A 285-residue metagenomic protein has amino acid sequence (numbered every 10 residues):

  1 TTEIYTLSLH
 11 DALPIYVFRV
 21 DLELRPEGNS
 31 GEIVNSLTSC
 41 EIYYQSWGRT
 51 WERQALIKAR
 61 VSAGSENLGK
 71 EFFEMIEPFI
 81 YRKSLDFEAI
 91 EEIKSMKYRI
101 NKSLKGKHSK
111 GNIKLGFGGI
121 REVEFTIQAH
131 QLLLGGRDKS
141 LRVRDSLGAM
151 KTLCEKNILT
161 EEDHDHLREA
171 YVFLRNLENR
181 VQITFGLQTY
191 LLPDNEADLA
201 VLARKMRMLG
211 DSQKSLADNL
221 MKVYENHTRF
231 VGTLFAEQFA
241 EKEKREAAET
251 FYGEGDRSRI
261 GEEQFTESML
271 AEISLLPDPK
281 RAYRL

Functional and structural regions predicted by a protein language model:
T1-T6: Short, exposed "boundary/linker" segments that immediately precede the start of a downstream structural module
L7-L285: A nucleotide- and high-energy phosphate-metabolite-utilizing enzyme signature
